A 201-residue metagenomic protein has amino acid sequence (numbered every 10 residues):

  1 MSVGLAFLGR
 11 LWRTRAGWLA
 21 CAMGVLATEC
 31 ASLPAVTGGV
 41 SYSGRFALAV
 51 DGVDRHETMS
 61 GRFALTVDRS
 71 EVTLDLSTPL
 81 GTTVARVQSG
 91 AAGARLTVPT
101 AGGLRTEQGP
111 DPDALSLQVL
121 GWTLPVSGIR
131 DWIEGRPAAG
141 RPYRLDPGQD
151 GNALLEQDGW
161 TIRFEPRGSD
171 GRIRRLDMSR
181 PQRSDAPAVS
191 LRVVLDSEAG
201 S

Functional and structural regions predicted by a protein language model:
M1-C30: Sec-dependent bacterial lipoprotein signal peptides
G24-R45: Bacterial Sec signal peptide processing site at the extreme N-terminus
S43-V84: Post-signal-peptide N-terminal segment of Sec-exported extracytoplasmic proteins
E57-G61, V84-Q88, P187-V193: Amphipathic hydrophobic-ligand
E71-T123: An acidic-aromatic
T100-A153: Flexible, processing/modification-adjacent segments and terminal tails in exported/periplasmic/extracellular proteins
R136-S201: Gly/Pro-enriched, hydrophobic low-complexity segments that function as extracytoplasmic propeptides/linkers
